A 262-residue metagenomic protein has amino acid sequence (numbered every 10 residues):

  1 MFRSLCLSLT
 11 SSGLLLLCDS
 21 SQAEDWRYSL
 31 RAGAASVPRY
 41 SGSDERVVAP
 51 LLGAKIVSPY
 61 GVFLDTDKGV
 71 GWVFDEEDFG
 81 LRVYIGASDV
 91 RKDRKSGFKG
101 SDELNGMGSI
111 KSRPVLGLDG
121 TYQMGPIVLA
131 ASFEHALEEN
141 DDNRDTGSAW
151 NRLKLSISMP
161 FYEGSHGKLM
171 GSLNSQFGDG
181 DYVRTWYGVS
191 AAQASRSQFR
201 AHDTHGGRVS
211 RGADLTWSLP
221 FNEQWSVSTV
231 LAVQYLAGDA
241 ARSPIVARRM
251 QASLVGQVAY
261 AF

Functional and structural regions predicted by a protein language model:
M1-R27, S43: Cleavable N-terminal export/targeting peptides
E24-Y60, L64-T66, V83-I85, V90-K95 (+2 more regions): Outer-membrane beta-barrel initiation region
W26, S36, R46-L52, I56 (+6 more regions): Residues that define the transmembrane beta-barrel architecture of outer-membrane proteins
L30-P38, V62-V70, S101-N105, V128-E139 (+3 more regions): Transmembrane beta-strand segments that form the barrel wall of outer-membrane beta-barrel proteins
A32-S36, L52-S58, K68-F74, L116-Y122 (+4 more regions): Residues on the lipid-exposed face of transmembrane beta-strands in outer-membrane beta-barrel proteins
A34-Y40, S58-Y60, I85-R91, M124-P126 (+5 more regions): Transmembrane beta-strands of outer-membrane beta-barrel pores
Y60-F63, F79, P126-A131, S165-L169 (+1 more regions): Repeated loop/turn-to-beta-strand initiation elements of outer-membrane beta-barrel proteins
L137, D141-S226, Y235-A240, I245 (+1 more regions): Outer-membrane beta-barrel transmembrane domain signature
